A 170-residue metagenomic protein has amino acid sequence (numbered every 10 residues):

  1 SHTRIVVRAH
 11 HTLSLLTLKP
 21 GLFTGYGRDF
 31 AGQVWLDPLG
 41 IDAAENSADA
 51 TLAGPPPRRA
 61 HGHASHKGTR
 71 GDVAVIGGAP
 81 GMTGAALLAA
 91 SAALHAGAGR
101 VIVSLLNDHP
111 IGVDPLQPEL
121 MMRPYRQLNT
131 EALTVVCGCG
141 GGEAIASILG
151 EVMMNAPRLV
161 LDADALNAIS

Functional and structural regions predicted by a protein language model:
S1-R4: Proline/glycine-rich low-complexity loops and linkers
A9-H11, L16-A163, N167-S170: Small-residue (G/A/S/T)-rich helix-start motifs and N-terminal tracts that mark the onset
